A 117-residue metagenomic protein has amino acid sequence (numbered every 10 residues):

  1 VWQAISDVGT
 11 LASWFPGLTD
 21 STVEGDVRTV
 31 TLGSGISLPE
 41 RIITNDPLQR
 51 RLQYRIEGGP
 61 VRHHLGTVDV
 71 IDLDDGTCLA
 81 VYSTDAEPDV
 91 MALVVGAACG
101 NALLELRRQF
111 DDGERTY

Functional and structural regions predicted by a protein language model:
V1-T22: Hydrophobic ligand-binding cavity/cleft-lining segments
T22-D26, L48: A short, compositionally biased
V27-G33, L52-G58, T84: Short beta-strand segments that buttress and anchor functional surface loops
G33-S37, R62-H63: Short coil-to-beta-strand transition motifs
P39, R51-Q53, T67: Short hydrophobic/aromatic beta-strand element in the GNAT-like acyltransferase core that lines or flanks the acyl-donor
D46-R50, D75: Short, conserved beta-turn/loop elements at beta-strand boundaries and strand-helix junctions
G58-Y117: Beta-strand/loop substructures that line and gate deep hydrophobic ligand-binding cavities in soluble
